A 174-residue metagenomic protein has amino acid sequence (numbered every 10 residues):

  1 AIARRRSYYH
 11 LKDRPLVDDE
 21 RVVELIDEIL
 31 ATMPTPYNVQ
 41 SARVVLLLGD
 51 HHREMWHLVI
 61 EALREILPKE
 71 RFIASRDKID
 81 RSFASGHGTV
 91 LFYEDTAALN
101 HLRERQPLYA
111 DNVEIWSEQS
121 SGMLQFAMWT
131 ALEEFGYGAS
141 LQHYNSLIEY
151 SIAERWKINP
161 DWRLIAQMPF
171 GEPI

Functional and structural regions predicted by a protein language model:
A1-G88: N-terminal amphipathic, basic helical "cap/leader" segment at the start of enzyme domains
E28-L30, V90, T96, Q106-E154: Small-aliphatic-rich amphipathic alpha-helix that forms the alpha element of a beta-alpha
H51-R53, T96-L99: A short acidic, glycine/proline-enriched capping/turn motif at secondary-structure boundaries, especially helix N-cap
L58-E61, L102-P107: Short, flexible, mixed-charge acidic loops at enzyme active sites
R64-L67, D80-S82, R155-I174: A glycine-rich helix N-cap at a beta->alpha junction
A84-Y93, L99-N100: Short coil-to-beta-strand
